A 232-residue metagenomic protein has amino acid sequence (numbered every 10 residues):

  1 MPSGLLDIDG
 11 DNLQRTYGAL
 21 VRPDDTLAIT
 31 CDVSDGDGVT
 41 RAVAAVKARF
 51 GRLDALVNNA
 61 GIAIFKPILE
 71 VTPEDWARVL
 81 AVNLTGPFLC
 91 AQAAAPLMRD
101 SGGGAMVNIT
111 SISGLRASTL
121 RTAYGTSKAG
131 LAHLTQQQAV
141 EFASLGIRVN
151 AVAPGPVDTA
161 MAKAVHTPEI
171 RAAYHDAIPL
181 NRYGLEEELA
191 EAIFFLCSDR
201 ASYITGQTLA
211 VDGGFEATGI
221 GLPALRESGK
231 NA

Functional and structural regions predicted by a protein language model:
R52, V57, A143, R148 (+1 more regions): Short, small/polar-rich loop/turn modules that mediate ligand/substrate recognition or access, typified
P67-I68, D75-A77, Y174: Substrate-binding pocket helix/loop in short-chain dehydrogenase/reductase
A91, S127, T135: Active-site helix of classical SDR
P96, V140-E141, S202: Alpha-helical segment proximal to the catalytic Tyr-Lys
S111: Residue(s) in the substrate-gating loop at a strand-loop-helix junction that position the organic substrate next
R116, T205-A232: Short C-terminal tail/terminal secondary-structure segment of NAD(P)H-dependent dehydrogenase/reductase domains
A151, A172-I204, V211-G213: C-terminal helical subdomain
